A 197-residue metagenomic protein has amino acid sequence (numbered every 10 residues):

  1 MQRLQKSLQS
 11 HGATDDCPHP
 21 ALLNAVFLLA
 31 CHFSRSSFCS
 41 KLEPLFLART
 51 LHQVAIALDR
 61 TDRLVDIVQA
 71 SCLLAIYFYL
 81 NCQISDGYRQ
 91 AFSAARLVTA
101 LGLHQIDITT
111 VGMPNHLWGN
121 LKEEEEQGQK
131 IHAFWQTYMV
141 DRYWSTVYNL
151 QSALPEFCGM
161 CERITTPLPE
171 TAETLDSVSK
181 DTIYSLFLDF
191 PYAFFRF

Functional and structural regions predicted by a protein language model:
M1-F195: Acidic, Ser/Thr-rich, low-complexity intrinsically disordered regions in fungal proteins
